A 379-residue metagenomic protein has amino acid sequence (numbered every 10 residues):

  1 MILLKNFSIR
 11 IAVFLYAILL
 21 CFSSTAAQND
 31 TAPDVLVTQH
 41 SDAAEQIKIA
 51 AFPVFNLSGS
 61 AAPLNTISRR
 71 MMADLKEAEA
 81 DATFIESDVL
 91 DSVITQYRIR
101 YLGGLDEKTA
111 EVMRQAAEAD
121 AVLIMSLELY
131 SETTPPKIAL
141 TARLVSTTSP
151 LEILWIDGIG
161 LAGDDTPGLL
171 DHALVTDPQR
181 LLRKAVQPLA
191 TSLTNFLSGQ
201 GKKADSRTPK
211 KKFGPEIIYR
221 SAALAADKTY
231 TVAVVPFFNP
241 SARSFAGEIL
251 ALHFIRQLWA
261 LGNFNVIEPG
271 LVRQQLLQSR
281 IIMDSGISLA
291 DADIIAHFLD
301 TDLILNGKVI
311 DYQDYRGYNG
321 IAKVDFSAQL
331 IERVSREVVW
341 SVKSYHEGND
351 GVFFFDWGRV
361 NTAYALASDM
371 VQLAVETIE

Functional and structural regions predicted by a protein language model:
I2-A12: Bacterial N-terminal signal peptides that target proteins for export
A12-C21: Bacterial N-terminal signal peptides
A26-I47, R69, M113-A116, E132-K137 (+8 more regions): C-terminal/domain-edge helix-coil "capping" segments
Q46-K48, S58-E118, V122, V235 (+4 more regions): N-terminal segment of the mature soluble domain
N56-G59, L90-S92, E128-T133, L161 (+4 more regions): Solvent-exposed loop/turn segments at secondary-structure junctions within structured extracellular/periplasmic domains
I99-L105, A142, I287, N319 (+2 more regions): A short, hydrophobic/aromatic-rich structural module that often spans a beta strand with its adjoining loop
I138-V145, V324-L330: A short beta-strand signature
